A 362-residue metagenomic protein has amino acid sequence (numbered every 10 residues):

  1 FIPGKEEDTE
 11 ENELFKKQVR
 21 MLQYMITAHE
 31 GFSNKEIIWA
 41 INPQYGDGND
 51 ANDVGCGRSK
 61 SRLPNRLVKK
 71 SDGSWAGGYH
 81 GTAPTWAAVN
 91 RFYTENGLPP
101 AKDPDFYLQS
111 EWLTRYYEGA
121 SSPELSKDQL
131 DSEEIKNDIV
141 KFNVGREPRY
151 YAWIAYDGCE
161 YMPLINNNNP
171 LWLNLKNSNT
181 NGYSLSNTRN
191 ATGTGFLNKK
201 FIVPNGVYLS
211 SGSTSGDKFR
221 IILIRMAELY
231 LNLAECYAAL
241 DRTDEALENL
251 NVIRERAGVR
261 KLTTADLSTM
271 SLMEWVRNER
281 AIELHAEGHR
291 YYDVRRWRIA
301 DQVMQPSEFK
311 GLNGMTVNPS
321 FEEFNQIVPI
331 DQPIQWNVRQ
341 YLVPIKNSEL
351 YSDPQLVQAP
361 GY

Functional and structural regions predicted by a protein language model:
F1-W86, N90-Y362: Acidic/polar-rich alpha-helix caps and helix-coil junctions
